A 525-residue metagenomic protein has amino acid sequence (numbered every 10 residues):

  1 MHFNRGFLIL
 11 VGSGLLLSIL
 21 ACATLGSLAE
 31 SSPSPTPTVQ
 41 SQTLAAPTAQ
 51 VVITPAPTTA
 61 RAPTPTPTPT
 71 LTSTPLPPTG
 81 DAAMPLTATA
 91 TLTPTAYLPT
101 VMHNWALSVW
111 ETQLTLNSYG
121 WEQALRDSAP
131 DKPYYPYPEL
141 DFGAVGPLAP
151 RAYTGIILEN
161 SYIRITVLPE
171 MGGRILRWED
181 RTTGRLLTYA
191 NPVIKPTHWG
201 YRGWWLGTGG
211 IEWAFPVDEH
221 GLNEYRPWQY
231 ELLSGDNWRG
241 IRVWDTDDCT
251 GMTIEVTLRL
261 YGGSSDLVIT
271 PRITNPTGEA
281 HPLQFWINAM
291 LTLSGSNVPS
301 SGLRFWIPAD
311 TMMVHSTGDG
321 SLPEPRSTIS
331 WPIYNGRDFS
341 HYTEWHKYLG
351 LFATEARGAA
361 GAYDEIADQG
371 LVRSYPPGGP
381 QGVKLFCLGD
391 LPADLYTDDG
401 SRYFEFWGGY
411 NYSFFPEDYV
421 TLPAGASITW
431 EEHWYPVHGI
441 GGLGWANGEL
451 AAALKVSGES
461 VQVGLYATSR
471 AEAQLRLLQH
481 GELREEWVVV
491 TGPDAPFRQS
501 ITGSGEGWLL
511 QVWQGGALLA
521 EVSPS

Functional and structural regions predicted by a protein language model:
M1-W110, L116, L187: Intrinsically disordered, low-complexity Ser/Thr/Pro-rich tracts
V101, T112-S118, I156-T166, R174-R177 (+4 more regions): A contiguous, surface-exposed recognition patch within enzymatic or periplasmic domains that forms
Q123-P150, G155-E159, G207-D266, S294-S296 (+2 more regions): Extended, loop-rich substrate-binding clefts of extracytoplasmic carbohydrate-active enzymes
I273-T277, L465-A467: Asparagine-centered strand-capping/turn motif at beta-strand->loop junctions
I440-R470: Surface beta-strand/loop "capping" patches
S460-W487, W508: Beta-strand-rich binding/interaction modules
L475, S504-A520: Short, aromatic- and glycine-rich surface loops/edge beta-strands on solvent-exposed regions
W487-V488, G516-S525: Edge beta-strands of extracellular beta-sandwich domains
